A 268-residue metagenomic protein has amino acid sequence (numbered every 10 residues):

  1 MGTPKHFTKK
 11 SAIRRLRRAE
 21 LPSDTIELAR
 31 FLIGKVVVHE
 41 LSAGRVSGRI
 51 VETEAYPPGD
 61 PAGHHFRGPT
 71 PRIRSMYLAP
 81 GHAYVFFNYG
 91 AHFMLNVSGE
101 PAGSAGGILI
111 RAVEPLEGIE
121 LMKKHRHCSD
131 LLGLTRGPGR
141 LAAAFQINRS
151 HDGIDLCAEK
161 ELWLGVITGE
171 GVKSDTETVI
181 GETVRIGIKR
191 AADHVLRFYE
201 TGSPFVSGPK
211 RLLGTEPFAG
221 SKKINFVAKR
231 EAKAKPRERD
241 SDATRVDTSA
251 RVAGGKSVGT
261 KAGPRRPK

Functional and structural regions predicted by a protein language model:
G2-D240, G259-K268: Conserved, well-structured core segments that form or line functional sites
D240-D247, V252-G259: Intrinsically disordered, low-complexity tandem-repeat regions
